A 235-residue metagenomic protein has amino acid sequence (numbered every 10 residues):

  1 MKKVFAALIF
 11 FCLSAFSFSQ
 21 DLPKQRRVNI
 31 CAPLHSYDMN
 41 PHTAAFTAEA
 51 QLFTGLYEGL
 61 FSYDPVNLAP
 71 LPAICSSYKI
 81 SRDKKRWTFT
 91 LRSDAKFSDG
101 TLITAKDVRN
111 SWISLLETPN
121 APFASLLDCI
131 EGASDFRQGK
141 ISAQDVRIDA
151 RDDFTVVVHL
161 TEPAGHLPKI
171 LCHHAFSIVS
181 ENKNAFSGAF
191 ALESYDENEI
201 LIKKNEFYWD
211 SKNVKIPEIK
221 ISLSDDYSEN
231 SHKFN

Functional and structural regions predicted by a protein language model:
V4-L13: Sec-dependent N-terminal signal peptides
S17-S19: Boundary at the C-terminal end of the N-terminal hydrophobic targeting segment
Q25-L34, S76, R86-F89, V108-S111 (+4 more regions): Short, well-ordered beta-strand elements
C31-R82: N-terminal lobe/hinge region of extracytoplasmic solute-binding protein
P65, F154, H159-K220, D225-H232: Gly/Pro-rich hinge or "lid" segments in bacterial periplasmic/extracellular proteins
S77-A124, K233: Aromatic- and charge-enriched surface segment that lines or borders ligand/interaction sites
S81-R82, A150-D152, D196: Residue-level recognition of beta-strand termini and adjacent short loop/turns
T90, R109, L116, P122-V179: Surface-exposed binding/hinge segments that line and control ligand-binding clefts or catalytic entry sites
